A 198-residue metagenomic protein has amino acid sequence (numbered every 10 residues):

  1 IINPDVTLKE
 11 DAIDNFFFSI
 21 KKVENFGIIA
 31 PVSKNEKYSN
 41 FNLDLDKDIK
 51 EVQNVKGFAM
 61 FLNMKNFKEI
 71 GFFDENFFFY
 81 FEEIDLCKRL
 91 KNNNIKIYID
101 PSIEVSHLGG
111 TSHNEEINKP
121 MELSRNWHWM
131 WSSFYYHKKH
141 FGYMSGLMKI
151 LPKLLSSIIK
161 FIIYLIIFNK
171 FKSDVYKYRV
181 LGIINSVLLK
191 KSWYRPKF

Functional and structural regions predicted by a protein language model:
V6-F41: Conserved donor NDP-sugar-binding/catalytic core segment of glycosyltransferases
D11, N15-F18, D85-R89, W131-Y135 (+3 more regions): Alpha-helical elements of Rossmann-like donor-binding domains used by nucleotide-donor carbohydrate transfer enzymes
P31-F61, K68: Short, flexible, basic/aromatic active-site loop/helix in glycosyltransferases
L43-K50, G71, T111-P120: Short glycine/proline- and charge-enriched loop/turn segments that cap or connect secondary-structure elements
A59-L62, N66-G71, E75-S106: A short, conserved alpha-helix in the catalytic core of glycosyltransferases
D100-P120, S133: Active-site donor/metal-binding and catalytic loop motifs of nucleotide-sugar-dependent glycosylation enzymes
S124-S132, Y143-F198: Non-catalytic, C-terminal membrane-associated alpha-helical segments of glycosyltransferases
